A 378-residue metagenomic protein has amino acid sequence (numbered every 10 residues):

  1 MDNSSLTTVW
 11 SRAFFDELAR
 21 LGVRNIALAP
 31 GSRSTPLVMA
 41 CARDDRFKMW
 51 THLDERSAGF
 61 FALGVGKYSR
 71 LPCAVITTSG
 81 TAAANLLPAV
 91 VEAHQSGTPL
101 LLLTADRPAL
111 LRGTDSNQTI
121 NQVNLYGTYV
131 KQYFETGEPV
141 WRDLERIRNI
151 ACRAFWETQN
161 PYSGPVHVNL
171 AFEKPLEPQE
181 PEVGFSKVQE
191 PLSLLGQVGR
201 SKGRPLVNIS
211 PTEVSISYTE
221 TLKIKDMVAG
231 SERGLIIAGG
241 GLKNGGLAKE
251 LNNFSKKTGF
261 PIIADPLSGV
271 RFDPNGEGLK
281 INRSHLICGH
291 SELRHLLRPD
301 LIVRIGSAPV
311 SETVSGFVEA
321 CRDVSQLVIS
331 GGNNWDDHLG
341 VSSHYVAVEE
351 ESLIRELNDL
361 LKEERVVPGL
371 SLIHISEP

Functional and structural regions predicted by a protein language model:
M1-L6, A320-S376: Phosphate/pyrophosphate-binding active-site segments
S5, R153, E157-G230: Conformationally flexible catalytic loops at phosphate/diphosphate-handling active centers
S11-F14, A19-G22, A29-R33, L37-M39 (+1 more regions): Active-site diphosphate/adenylate-binding microenvironment
A13-V23, V65-R70, E157-Y162, E220-G234 (+2 more regions): Glycine-rich phosphate/diphosphate-binding loops that line cofactor/substrate pockets in enzymes
T35-R112, S307-V310: Thiamine diphosphate
I76-T78, P99-D106, G127, G137 (+4 more regions): Short beta-strand segments
N85, T219-L222, G230, A238-L327 (+1 more regions): Glycine-rich, anion-gripping cofactor-binding loops and their flanking helix/strand elements in enzyme active sites
Q118-G164, L296-R298, I302, S343 (+2 more regions): Conserved thiamine diphosphate
